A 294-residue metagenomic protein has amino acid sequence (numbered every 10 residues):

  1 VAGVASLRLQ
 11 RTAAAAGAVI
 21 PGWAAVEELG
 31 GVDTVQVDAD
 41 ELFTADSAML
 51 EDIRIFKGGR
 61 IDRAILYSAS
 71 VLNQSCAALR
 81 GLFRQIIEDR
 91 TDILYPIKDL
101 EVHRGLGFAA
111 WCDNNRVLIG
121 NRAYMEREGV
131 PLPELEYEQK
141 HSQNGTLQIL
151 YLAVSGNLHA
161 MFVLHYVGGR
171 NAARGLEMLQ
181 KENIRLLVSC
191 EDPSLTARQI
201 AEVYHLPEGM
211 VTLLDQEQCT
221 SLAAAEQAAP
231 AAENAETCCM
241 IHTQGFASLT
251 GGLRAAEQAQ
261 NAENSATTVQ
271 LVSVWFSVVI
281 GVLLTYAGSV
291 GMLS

Functional and structural regions predicted by a protein language model:
V1, T285-S294: Membrane-water interface of transmembrane alpha-helices in multipass transporters/channels
V1-A69: Conserved catalytic phosphorylation-site environment of P-type ATPases
L29-V32, R104, N144-T146: Short, small/polar residue-rich loop motifs at catalytic or cofactor-binding pockets
L50, K57, A123, H165-Y166: A generic structural motif
R54-R104, E126-G129, E134-Q139: ATP-binding catalytic core of ATPases
C112-N114, V154-G288: Conserved ATP-binding TGD loop and adjacent catalytic N/P-domain core of P-type ATPases
N144-Y151, N183-R185: Helix-loop-beta junctions that constitute the ligand-sensing/allosteric loops of cytosolic regulatory sensor domains
